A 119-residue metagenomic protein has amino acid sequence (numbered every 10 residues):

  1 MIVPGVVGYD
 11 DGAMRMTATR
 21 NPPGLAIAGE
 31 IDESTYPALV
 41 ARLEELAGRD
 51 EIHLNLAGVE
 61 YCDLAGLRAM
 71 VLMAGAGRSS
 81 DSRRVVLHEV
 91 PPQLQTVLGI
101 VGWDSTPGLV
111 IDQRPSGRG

Functional and structural regions predicted by a protein language model:
M1-A65, V71-G119: STAS-like cytosolic regulatory interaction modules
